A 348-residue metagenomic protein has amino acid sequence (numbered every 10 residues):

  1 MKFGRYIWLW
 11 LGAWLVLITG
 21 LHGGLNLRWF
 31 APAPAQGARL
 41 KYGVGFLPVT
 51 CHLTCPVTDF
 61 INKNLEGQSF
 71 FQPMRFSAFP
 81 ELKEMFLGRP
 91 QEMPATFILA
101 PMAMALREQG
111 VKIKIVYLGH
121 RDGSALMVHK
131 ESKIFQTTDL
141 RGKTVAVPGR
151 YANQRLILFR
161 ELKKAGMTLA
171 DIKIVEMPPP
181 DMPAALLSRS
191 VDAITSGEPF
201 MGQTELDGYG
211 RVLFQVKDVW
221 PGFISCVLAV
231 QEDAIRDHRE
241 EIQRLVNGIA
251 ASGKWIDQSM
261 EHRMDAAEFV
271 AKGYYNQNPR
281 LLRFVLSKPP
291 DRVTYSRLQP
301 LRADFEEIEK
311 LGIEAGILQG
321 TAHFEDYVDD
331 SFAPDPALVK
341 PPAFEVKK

Functional and structural regions predicted by a protein language model:
M1-I18: N-terminal Sec-pathway targeting helices
Y6-W10, G23-T168, K173-E176, D192-E198 (+2 more regions): Short, glycine-/small- and polar/acidic-enriched structural segments that line small-molecule recognition paths
P101, S132, D181-Y274: Pocket-lining segment of extracytoplasmic ligand-binding domains
R107, K163, E205, K272 (+1 more regions): Short polybasic/polar patches that bind polyanions
G142, L206, D329: Phosphate-coordinating loops and pocket residues in cytosolic domains that bind phosphorylated ligands
S188-V191, P289-A303, D335-P342: Short amphipathic alpha-helical segments at helix boundaries and their inter-helical linkers
R236-G320: Secondary-structure end/capping motifs
E309-K348: Conserved C-terminal helix/tail region of periplasmic/extracytoplasmic solute-binding proteins
